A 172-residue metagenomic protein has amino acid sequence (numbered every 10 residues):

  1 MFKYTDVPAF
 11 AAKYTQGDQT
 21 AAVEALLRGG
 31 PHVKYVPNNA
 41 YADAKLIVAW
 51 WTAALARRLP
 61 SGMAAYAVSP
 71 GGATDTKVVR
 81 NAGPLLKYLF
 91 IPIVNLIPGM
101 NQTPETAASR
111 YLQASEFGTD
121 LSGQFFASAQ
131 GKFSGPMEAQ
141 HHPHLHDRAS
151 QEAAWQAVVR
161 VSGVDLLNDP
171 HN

Functional and structural regions predicted by a protein language model:
M1-T76, D169: Rossmann-fold NAD(P)H-dependent dehydrogenase/reductase core
Y4-D6, K77-N81, P136-Q140: Short aromatic-enriched loop/helix-cap "lid" or pocket-rim segments at secondary-structure transitions that line
H32-K34, G72-P104: Alpha-helical membrane-targeting segments
H32-Y35, E138-H142: Flexible glycine/proline-enriched surface loops and loop-helix/loop-strand junctions
G62, V78, A82, F117-L121: Glycine/proline-rich active-site loop of Rossmann-fold NAD(P)-dependent oxidoreductases
A64-G71, A82, A107-R110, A114: C-terminal, well-structured subdomains that either form a transmembrane helix-short loop-helix hairpin in multi-pass
I91-A139, R148-E152, Q156, R160 (+1 more regions): C-terminal helical subdomain
G163-N172: Eukaryotic N-terminal targeting leaders
